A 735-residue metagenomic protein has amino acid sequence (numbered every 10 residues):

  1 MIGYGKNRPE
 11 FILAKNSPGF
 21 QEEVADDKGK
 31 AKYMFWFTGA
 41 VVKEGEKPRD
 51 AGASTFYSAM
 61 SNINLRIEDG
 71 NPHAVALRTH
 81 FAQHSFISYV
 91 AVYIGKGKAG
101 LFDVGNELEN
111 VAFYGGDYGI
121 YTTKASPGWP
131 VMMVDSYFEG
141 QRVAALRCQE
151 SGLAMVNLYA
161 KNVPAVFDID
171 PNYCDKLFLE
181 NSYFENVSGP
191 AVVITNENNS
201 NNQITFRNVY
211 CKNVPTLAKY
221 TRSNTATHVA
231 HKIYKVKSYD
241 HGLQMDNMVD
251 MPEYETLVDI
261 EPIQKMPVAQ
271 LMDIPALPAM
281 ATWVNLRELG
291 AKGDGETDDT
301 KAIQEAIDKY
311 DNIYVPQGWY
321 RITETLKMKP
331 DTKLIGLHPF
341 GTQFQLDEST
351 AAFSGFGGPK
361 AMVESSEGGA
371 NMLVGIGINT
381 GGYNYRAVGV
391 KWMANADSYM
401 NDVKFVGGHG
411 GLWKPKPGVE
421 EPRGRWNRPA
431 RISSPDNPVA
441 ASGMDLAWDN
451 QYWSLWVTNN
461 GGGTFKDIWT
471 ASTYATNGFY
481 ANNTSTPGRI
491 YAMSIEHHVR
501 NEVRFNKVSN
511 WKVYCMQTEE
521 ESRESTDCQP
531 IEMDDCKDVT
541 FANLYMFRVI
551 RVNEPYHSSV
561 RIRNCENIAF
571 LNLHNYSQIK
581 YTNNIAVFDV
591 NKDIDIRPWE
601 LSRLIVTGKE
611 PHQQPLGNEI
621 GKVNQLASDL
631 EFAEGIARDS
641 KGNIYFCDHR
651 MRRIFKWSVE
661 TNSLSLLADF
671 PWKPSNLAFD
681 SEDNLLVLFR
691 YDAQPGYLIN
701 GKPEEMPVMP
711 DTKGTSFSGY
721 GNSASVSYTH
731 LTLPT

Functional and structural regions predicted by a protein language model:
M1-P615, T729: Extracellular/periplasmic carbohydrate-active domains that bind, remodel, or depolymerize complex polysaccharides
Q625-D629, L667-P671, P707-S716: Surface loop/turn motifs at the tips and blade-to-blade linkers of beta-strand repeat domains
I636, L677, S723-A724: Hydrophobic core register within WD40 beta-propeller blades
D639-K641, D680-E682: Residue-level detector of Asp-centered blade-edge/turn motifs that repeat once per structural unit in beta-propeller
N643-Y645, N684-L686, L731: Conserved beta-propeller blade signature
S658-N662, I699-K702: Short loop/turn segments that connect beta-strands within beta-propeller blades
G701-S725: Asp-box/WD-like beta-propeller blade repeats and closely related beta-sheet repeat scaffolds
T729-T735: Conserved small/polar residues in nucleotide/adenosyl-binding loops
